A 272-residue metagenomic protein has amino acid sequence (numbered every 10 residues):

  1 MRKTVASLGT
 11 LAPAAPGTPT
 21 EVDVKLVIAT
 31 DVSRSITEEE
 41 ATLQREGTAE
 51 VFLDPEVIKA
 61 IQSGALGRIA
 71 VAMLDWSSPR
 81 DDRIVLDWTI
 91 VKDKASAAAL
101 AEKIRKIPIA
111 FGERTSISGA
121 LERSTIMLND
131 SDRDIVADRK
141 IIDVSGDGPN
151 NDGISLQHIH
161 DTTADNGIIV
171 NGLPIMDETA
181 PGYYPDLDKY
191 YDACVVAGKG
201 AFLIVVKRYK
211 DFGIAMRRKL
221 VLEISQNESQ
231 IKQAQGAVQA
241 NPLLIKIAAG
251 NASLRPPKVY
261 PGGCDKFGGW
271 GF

Functional and structural regions predicted by a protein language model:
T20-D87, A120-S124, I142-S145, L173: Von Willebrand factor
A29-E39, V71, D87, K103-R114 (+3 more regions): Second-shell loop/turn segments in exported
E46-V57, S78-P79, I109, T125-R133 (+6 more regions): Sec-exported extracytoplasmic/periplasmic mature domains
P55-A65, V71, R114, D132-K140 (+1 more regions): Surface-exposed patches in mature extracellular/periplasmic domains of secreted proteins
I61, G148-A193: VWA/integrin I-like adhesion module and closely mimicked acidic/polar interface patches used
G64-K103, G182-A193: Short beta-strand-loop
R83, S96-R139, G172-L187, A215: Von Willebrand factor
I175-I231: Von Willebrand factor A/integrin I-like adhesion domains
